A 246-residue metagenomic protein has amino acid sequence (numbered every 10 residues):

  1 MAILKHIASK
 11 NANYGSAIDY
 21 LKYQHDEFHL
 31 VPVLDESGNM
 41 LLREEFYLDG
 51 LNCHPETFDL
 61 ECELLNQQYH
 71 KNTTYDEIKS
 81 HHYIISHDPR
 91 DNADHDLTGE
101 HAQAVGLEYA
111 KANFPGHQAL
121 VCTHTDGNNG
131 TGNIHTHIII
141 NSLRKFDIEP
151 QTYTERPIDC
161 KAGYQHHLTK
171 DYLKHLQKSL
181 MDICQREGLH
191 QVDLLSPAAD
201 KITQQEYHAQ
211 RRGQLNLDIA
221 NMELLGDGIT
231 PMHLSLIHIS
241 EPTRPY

Functional and structural regions predicted by a protein language model:
M1-L236, S240, R244: N-terminal nicking endonuclease/strand-transfer module with a His-rich metal-binding environment and a catalytic Tyr
